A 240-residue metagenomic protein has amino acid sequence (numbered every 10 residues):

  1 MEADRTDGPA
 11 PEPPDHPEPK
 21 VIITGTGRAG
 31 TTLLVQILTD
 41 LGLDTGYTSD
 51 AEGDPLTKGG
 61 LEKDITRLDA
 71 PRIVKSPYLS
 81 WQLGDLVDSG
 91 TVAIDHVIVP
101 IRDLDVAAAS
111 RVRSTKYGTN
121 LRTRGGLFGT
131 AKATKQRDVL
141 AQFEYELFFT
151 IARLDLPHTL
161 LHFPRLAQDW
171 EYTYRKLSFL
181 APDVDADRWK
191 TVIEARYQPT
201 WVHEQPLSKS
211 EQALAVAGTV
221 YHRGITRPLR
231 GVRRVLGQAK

Functional and structural regions predicted by a protein language model:
M1-R72, I193, Y197-E204: PAPS-dependent sulfotransferase catalytic core
A3, P13, Q212, A239-K240: Intrinsic disorder/low-complexity segments enriched in polar/small residues
D15-G27, V35, A108, R122-G125 (+2 more regions): Structured catalytic/translocation cores of nucleotide/phosphate-coupled proteins
L34, W81, A108, Y117 (+3 more regions): A periodicity- and composition-biased signal for non-globular, repetitive helical segments
G46, V74, T159-L161: General small-molecule cofactor/ligand-binding pocket signal
D50-K58, T150-Q238: The conserved 3'-phosphoadenosine-5'-phosphosulfate
E62-P77, W81-D88: Histidine- and aromatic-rich ligand-binding microenvironments
Y78-V184: PAPS-dependent sulfotransferase catalytic domain
